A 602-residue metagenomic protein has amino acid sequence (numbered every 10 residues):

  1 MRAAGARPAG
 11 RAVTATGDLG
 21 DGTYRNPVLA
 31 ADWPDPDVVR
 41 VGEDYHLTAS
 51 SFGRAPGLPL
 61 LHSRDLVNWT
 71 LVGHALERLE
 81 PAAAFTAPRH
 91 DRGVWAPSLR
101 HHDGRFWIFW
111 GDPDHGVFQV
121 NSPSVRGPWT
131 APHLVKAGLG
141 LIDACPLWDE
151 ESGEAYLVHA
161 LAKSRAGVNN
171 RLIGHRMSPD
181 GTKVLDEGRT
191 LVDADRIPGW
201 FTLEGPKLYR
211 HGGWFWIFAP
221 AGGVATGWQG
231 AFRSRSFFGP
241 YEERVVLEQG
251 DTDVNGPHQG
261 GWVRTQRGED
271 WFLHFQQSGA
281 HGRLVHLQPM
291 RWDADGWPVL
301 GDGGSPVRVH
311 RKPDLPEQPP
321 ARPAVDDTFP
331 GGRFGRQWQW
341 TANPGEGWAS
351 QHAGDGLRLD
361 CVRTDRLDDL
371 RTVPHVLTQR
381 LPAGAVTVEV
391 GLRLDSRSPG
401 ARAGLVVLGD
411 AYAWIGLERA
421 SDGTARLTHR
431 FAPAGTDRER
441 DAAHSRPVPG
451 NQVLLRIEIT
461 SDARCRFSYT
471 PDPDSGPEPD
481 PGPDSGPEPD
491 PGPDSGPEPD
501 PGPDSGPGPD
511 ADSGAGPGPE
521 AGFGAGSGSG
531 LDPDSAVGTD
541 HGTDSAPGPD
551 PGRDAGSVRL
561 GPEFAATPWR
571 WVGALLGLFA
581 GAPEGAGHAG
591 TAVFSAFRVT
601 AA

Functional and structural regions predicted by a protein language model:
M1-G476, P549-A602: Carbohydrate-active catalytic/glycan-binding domains of CAZyme proteins, especially the secreted or lumenal ectodomains
A3-T16, P471-V558: Intrinsically disordered, low-complexity terminal tails and inter-domain linkers enriched for S/T/G/P/D/E
